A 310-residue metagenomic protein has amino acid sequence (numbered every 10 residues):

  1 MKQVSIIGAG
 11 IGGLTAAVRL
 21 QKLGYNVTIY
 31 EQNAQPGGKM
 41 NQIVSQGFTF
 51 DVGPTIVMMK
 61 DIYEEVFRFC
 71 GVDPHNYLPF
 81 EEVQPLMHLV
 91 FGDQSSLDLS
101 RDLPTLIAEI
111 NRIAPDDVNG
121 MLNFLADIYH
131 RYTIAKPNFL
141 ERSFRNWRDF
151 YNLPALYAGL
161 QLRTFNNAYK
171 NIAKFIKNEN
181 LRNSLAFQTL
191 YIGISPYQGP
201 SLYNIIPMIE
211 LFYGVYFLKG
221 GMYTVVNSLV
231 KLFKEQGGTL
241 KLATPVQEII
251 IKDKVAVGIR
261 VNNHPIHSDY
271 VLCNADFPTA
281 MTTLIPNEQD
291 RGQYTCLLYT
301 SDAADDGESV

Functional and structural regions predicted by a protein language model:
K2-T133: N-terminal glycine-rich phosphate/pyrophosphate-binding loop and immediately adjacent elements
G92-G199: Rossmann-like flavin
I192-F212, Y216: Active-site-adjacent "gating/activation" loops or surface patches in catalytic cores
M208-E248: Helical element adjacent to the flavin cofactor pocket in flavoenzyme catalytic cores
K219-N227, E235, I249, H267-Y270 (+1 more regions): Glycine-rich loop(s) and the adjacent beta-strand/alpha-helix scaffold that form part
E248-P265: Conserved beta-strand-loop-beta-strand element in the redox core of flavoprotein oxidoreductases
Y299-V310: Single conserved hydrophobic/aromatic residue that forms the stacking wall/gate of nucleotide- or nucleobase-binding
